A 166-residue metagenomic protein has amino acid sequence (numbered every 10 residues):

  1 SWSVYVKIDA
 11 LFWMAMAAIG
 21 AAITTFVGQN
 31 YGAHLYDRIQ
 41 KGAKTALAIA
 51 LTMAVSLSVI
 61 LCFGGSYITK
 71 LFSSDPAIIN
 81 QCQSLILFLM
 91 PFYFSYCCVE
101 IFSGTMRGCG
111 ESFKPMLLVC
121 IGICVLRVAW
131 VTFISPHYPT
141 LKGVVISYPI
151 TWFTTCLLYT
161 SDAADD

Functional and structural regions predicted by a protein language model:
W2-G65, Y96-V119: Small-residue-rich hydrophobic transmembrane alpha-helices
V27-F92, I134-D162: Short alpha-helical transmembrane segments in multi-pass integral membrane proteins
I101-T105, V128, T132-F133: Alpha-helical transmembrane segments of multipass membrane proteins
C120-I121, P149: Short, loop-centered acidic/histidine patches that primarily coordinate divalent metals
D166: Conserved AMP-binding A3 loop
